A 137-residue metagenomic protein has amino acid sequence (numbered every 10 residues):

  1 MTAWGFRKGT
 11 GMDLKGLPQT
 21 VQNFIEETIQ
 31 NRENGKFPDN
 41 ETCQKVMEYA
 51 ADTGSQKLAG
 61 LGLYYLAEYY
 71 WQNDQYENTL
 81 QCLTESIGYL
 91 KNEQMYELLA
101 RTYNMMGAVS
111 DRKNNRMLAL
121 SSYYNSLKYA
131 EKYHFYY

Functional and structural regions predicted by a protein language model:
P18-Q19, K57, E97, Y137: Residue signature of alpha-solenoid helical repeat architecture, marking inter-repeat boundaries and helix-start
Q22-N23, L61, Q81, R101 (+1 more regions): Residue register of alpha-helical TPR repeats
Q44-A51, E85-M95, Y124-F135: Amphipathic alpha-helical segments of tetratricopeptide repeats
